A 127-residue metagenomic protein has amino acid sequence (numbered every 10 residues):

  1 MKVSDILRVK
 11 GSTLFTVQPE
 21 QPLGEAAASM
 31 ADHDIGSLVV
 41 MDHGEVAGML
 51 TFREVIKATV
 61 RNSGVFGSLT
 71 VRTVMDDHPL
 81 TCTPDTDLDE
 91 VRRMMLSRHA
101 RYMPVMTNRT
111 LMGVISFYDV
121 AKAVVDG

Functional and structural regions predicted by a protein language model:
M1-S12, T51-T83, D87-L96, S116-G127: Tandem CBS (Bateman) regulatory domains
T16-D34, M41, T81-H99, M106: The conserved cystathionine-beta-synthase
A26-A31, A47, A58, A100 (+1 more regions): A sequence-composition feature that detects small, non-aromatic residues
M30-H33, L38-R53, M95, M103-Y118: A glycine-centered beta-loop-beta connector
